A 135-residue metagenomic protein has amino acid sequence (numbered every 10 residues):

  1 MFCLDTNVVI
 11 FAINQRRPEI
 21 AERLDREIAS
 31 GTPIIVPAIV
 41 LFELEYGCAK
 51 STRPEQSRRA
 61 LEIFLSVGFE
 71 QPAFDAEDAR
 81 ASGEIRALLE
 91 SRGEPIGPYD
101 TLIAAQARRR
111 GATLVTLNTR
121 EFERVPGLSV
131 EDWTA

Functional and structural regions predicted by a protein language model:
M1, A104, R108-A135: Acidic, PIN/NYN-like endoribonuclease modules and their adjacent C-terminal/linker elements
M1-V36, A49-F64: Short, well-structured N-terminal submotif of metal-dependent ribonuclease cores
D5, V36-P37, I96-G97, N118-T119: Histidine- and aromatic-rich ligand-binding microenvironments
D5-N7, L44, S82, A107 (+1 more regions): Generic structural signal for small/hydrophobic residues in well-ordered secondary structure, especially within
E55, E70-V115: Active-site neighborhoods of divalent-metal-dependent phosphate/nucleic-acid chemistry enzymes
L65-V67, P126: Short, structured coil segments at secondary-structure junctions
